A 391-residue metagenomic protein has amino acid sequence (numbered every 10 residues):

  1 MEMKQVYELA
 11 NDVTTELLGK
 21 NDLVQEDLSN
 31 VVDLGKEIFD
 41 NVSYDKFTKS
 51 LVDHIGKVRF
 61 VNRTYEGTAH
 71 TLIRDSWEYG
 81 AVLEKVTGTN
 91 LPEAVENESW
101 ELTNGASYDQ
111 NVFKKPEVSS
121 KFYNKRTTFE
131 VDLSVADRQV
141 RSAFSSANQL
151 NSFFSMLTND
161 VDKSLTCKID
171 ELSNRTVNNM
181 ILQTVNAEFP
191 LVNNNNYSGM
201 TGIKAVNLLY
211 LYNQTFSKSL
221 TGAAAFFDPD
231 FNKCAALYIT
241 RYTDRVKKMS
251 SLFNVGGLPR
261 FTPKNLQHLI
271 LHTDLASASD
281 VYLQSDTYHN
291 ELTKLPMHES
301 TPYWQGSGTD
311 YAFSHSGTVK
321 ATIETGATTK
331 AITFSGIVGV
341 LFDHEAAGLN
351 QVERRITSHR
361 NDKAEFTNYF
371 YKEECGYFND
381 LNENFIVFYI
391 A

Functional and structural regions predicted by a protein language model:
M1-N62, Y282-A391: Extended, compositionally biased alpha-helical segments that mediate assembly or anchoring
E26-S29, T64-T71, D170, V177-N178 (+3 more regions): Short glycine-rich, low-complexity/disordered patches
T48-L133: Assembly/oligomerization interface modules of large self-assembling protein complexes
F60, T64, K163-D170, N174 (+2 more regions): Intrinsically disordered or highly flexible coil/loop and linker segments, enriched in small and charged/polar residues
S119-P190, T367-Y371: Long, contiguous amphipathic alpha-helices that act as assembly "spine/axial" helices in icosahedral shell and virion
N186-H315: Extended, solvent-exposed, turn-rich assembly/linker loops in the middle of proteins
